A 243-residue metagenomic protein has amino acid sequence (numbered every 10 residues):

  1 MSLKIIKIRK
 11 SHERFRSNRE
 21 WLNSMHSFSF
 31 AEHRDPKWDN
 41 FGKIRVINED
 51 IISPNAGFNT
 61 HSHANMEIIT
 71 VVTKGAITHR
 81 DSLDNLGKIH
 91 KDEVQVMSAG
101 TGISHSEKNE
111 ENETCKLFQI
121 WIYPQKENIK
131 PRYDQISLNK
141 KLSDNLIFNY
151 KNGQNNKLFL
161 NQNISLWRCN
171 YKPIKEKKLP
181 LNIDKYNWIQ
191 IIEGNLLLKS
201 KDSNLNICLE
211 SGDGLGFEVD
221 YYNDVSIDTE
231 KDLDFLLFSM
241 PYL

Functional and structural regions predicted by a protein language model:
M1-E49, S53-P54, F58, G87-I89 (+2 more regions): A short, N-terminal "cap"/entry segment at the start of jelly-roll beta-barrel domains of the cupin/DSBH fold
D35-F41, S53-I68, S82-N85, E113 (+1 more regions): A short beta-loop-beta micro-motif enriched in histidine and acidic residues
A56-S62, R80-D81, S106-N109, K157-F159 (+3 more regions): Short histidine-centered beta-strand/loop micro-motifs that create catalytic or ligand/metal-coordination sites
A64-L83, K91-V94, N182-S203, S211: Glycine- and acidic-residue-biased ligand/ion/polar-headgroup-sensing regions
E67-I122: Contiguous mid-protein beta-loop-alpha structural module that forms a pocket-lining wall or clamp of enzyme active
D81-S98, K140-D144, S200-D224, T229: Short acidic-glycine-tyrosine-enriched beta hairpin
A99-N128, E210, V219-L243: Ligand-binding loop in jelly-roll beta-barrel domains
N156-E218: Hydrophobic secondary-structure block in the mid-to-C-terminal portion of proteins
